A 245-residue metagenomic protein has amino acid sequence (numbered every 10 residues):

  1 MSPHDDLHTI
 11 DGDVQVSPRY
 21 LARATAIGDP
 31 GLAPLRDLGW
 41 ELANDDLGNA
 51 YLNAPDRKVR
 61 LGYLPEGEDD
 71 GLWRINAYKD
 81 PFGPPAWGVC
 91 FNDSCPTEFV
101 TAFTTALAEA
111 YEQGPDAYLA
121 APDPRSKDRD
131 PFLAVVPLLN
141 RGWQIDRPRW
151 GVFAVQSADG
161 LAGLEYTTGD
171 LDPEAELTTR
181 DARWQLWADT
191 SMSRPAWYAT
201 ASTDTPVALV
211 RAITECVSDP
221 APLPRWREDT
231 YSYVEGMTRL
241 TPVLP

Functional and structural regions predicted by a protein language model:
S2-N53, T105-L161, W226-G236: Negatively charged, low-complexity tracts enriched in Asp/Glu with abundant Ser/Thr
A54, R74-Y78, C216, P222-W226: Residue-level signal for functionally critical sites in structured catalytic/ligand-binding pockets
R57-T101, A162-R211: Intrinsically disordered, low-complexity regulatory segments enriched in Ser/Thr/Pro and charged residues
R60-L64, R129-P137, E165-T167, T238-P245: Short, charged low-complexity intrinsically disordered segments located at boundaries of structured domains
V100, T104-A108, T214-S218: Short amphipathic alpha-helical signal-transduction/dimerization elements
W187-S191, S202-L223, D229-P245: Long, compositionally biased intrinsically disordered terminal regions
